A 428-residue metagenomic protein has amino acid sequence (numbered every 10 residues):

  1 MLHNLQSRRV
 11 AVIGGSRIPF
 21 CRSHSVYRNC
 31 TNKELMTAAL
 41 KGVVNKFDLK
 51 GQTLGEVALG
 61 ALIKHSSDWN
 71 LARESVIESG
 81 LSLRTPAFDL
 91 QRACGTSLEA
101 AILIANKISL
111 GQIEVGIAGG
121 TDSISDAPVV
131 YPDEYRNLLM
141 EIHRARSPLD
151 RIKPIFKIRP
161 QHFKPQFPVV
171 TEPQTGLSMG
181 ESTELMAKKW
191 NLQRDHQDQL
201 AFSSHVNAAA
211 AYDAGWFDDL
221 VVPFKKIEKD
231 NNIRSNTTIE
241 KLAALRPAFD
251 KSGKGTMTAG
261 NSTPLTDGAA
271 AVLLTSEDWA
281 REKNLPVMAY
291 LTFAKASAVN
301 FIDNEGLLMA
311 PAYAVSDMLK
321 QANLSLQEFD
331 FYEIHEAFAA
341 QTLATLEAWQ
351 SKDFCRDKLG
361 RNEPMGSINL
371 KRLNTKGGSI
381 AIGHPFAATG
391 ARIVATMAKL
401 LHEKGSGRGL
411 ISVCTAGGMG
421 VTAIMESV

Functional and structural regions predicted by a protein language model:
L2-C30, P154-P168, E240-Y313, D317 (+4 more regions): Condensing-enzyme catalytic core mediating Claisen C-C bond formation in acyl metabolism
S16-I18, R28-A38, K46, R159-P160 (+2 more regions): N-terminal extracellular/periplasmic Venus flytrap/periplasmic-binding protein-like
I18-K41, N45, I63-K64, F88-I102 (+11 more regions): Active-site pocket-shaping loop/turn-to-helix segments
R28-R146, V221-D230, Q327-Q350: Conserved beta-ketoacyl condensing-enzyme motif
C30, A61-G116, R159-Q161, Q174-S178 (+4 more regions): Conserved catalytic cysteine-centered active-site region of acyl-thioester-dependent Claisen-condensing enzymes
R92-D122, V130, A187-W216, A271-D278 (+3 more regions): Active-site-proximal alpha-helical scaffold in enzymes
V115-L185: Flexible glycine-/small-residue-enriched beta->alpha junction loops that bind anionic phosphate/pyrophosphate groups
E184, F301-A381: Active-site pocket-lining segment
